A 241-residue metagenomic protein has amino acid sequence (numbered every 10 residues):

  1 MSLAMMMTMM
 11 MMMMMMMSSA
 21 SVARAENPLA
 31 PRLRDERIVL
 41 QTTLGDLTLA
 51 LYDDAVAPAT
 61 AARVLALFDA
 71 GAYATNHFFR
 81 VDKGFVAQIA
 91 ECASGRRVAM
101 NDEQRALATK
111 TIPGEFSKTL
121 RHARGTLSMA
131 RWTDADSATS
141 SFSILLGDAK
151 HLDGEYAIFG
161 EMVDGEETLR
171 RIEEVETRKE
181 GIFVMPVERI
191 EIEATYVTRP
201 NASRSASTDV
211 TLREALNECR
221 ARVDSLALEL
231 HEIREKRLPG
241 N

Functional and structural regions predicted by a protein language model:
A4-M17: Long, low-complexity Q/N-rich tracts
M16-M17, S21-N241: Cyclophilin-like peptidyl-prolyl cis-trans isomerases
